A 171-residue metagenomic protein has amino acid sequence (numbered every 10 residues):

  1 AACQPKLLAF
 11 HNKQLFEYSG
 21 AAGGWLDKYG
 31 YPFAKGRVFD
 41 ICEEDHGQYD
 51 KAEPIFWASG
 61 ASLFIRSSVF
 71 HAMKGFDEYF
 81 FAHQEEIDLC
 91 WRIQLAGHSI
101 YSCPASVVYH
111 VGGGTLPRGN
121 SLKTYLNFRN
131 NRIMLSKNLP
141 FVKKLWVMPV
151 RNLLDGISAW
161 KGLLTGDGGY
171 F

Functional and structural regions predicted by a protein language model:
A1-P32: Conserved donor NDP-sugar-binding/catalytic core segment of glycosyltransferases
C3-P5, G30, R66, I93 (+1 more regions): Generic structural signal for small/hydrophobic residues in well-ordered secondary structure, especially within
G20-A22, H46-P54: Short, P/G- and charge-enriched loop/turn segments at secondary-structure junctions
E43: Acidic, metal-coordinating catalytic segment for phosphate/diphosphate chemistry, firing primarily on the Nudix
D50-V107: A short, conserved alpha-helix in the catalytic core of glycosyltransferases
A96-F171: Active-site-adjacent helix/loop segment of glycosyltransferases that harbors family-specific signature motifs
